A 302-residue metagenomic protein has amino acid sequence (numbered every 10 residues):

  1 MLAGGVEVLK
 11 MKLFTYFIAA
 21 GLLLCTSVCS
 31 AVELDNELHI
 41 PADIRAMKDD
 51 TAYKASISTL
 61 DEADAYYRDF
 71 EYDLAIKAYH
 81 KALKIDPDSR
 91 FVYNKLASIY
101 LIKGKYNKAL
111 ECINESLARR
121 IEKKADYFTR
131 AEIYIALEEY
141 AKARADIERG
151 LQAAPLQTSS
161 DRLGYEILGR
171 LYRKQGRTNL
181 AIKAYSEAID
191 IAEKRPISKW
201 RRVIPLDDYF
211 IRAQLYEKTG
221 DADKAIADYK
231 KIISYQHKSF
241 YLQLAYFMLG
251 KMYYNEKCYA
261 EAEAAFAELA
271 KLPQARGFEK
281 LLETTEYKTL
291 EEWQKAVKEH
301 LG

Functional and structural regions predicted by a protein language model:
D35-A42, M47, V203, E263-G302: Terminal, low-structured helical/coil segments at or just beyond the last alpha-helical repeat
M47-D50, Q152-S159, I191-V203, S234-S239 (+1 more regions): Flexible helix-coil transition and linker loops at the boundaries of alpha-helical arrays
A52-I85, Q214: Alpha-helical segment of the N-proximal tetratricopeptide repeat
I57, F91, A125, S159 (+4 more regions): Start-of-helix register in tetratricopeptide repeats
R68-D69, I102-K103, A136, K174 (+5 more regions): Register position in tetratricopeptide repeats
K95, T129, L163, I167 (+3 more regions): Canonical tetratricopeptide repeat
